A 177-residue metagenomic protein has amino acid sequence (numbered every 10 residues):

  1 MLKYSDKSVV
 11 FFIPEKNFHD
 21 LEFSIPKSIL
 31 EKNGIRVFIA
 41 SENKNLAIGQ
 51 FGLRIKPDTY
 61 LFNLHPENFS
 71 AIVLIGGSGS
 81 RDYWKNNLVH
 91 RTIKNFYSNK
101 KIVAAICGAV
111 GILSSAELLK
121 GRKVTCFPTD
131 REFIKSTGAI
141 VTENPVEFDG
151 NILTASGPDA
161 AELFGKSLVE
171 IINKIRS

Functional and structural regions predicted by a protein language model:
M1-N99, V103, G111-L118, R131-E143 (+1 more regions): Extended, subdomain-level signal for the structured scaffold at the beginning of enzyme domains
C107: Catalytic nucleophile serine of serine hydrolases, specifically the conserved "nucleophile elbow" pentapeptide
V124: Anionic-ligand binding patches
